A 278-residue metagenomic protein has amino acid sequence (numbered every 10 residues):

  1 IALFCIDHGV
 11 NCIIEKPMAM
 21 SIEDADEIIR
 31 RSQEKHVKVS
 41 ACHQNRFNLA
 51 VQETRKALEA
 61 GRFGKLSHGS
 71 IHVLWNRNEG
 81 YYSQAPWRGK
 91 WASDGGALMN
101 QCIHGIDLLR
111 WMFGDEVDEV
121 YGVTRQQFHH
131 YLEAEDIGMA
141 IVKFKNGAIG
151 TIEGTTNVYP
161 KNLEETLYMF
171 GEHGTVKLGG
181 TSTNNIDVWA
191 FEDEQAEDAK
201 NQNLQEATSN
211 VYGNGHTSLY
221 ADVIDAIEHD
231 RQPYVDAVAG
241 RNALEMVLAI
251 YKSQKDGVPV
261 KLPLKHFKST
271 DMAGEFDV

Functional and structural regions predicted by a protein language model:
I1, I28, E53-T54, A249-I250: Aromatic/hydrophobic pocket-lining residues that form π-stacking "cages" and hydrophobic walls in ligand
I1-R46, G61: Beta-strand-loop-alpha-helix segment that lines the small-molecule cofactor/substrate pocket of alpha/beta enzymes
G9, Q84-A92, D198-E206: Short glycine/proline- and charge-enriched loop/turn segments that cap or connect secondary-structure elements
K38, N45-L132, G257: Predominantly a Rossmann-like dinucleotide-binding segment in NAD(P)-dependent oxidoreductases
S93-M99, E206-N214: A short glycine-threonine-serine/GTX helix/turn-capping micro-motif
I106-N185, T217-H229, I250, P263-V278: Contiguous beta-strand/loop segments that form the cofactor/metal-binding neighborhood of enzyme cores
A226-A243: Glycine- and charged-residue-rich phosphate/anionic-cofactor binding loop of Rossmann-like
M246-D256: Short arginine-rich
